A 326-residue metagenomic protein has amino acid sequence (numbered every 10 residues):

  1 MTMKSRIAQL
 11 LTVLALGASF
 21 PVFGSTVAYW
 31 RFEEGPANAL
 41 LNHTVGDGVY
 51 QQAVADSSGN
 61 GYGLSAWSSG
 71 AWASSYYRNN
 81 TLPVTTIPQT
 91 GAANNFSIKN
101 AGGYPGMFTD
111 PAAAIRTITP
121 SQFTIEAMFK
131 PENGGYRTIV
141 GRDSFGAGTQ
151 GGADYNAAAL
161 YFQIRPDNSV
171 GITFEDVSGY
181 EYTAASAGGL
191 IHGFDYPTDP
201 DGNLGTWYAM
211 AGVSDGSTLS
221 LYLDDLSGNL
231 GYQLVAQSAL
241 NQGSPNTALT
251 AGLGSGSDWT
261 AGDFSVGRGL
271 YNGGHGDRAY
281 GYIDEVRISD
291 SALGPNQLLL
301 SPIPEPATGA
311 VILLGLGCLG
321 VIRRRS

Functional and structural regions predicted by a protein language model:
T2-L11, A307: Bacterial N-terminal signal peptides that target proteins for export
L11-S19, G317: Bacterial N-terminal signal peptides
F20-G103, A236-A239, A248-W259, L298-P302: Extracytoplasmic low-complexity segments
V27, P36, V54, S69-G70 (+4 more regions): Extracellular glycan-recognition modules
T173-A209: Short, aromatic/His-centered strand-loop micro-motif at the edge of beta-sheets
T206-S220: Localized edge beta-strand/strand-to-loop motifs within extracellular or lumenal beta-rich domains
V235-G281: Flexible glycan-contacting loops in extracellular carbohydrate-active proteins
E305-I322: A short, hydrophobic C-terminal helix/tail in secreted or cell-surface proteins
